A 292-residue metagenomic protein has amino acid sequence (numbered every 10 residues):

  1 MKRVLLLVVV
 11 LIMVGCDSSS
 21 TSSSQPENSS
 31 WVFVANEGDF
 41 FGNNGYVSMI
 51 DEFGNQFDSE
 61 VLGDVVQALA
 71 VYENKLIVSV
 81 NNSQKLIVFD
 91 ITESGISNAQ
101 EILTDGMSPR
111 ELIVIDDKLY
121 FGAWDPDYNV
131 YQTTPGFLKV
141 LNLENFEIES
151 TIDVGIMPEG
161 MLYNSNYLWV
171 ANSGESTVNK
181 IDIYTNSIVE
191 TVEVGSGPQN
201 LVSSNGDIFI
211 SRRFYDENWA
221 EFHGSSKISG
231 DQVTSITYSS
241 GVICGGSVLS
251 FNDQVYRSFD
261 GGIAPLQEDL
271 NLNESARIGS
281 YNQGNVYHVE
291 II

Functional and structural regions predicted by a protein language model:
K2-L5, V9-V34: Bacterial Sec-dependent N-terminal signal peptides
S20, G63-E73, G106-D116, I156-S165 (+3 more regions): Repeated scaffold domains used in trafficking and secretory/extracellular systems, primarily beta-propellers
S22-N55: An edge-strand/N-cap motif at the start of beta-rich repeat modules
S30-G42, V78-S83, F121-T133, V170-G174 (+3 more regions): Conserved beta-strand positions in repeat-built beta-propeller and related beta-rich domains
V47-I50, F89-I91, L138-L141, N179-I181 (+2 more regions): Hydrophobic/aromatic beta-strand positions that recur at structurally equivalent sites within the blades
D51-L62, G95-L103, F146-I152, N186-E193 (+2 more regions): A short beta-strand motif characteristic of beta-propeller blades
F57-I115: Blade-loop segments of beta-propeller domains
I148-S240: Solenoidal tandem-repeat scaffolds enriched in leucines and small polar residues
